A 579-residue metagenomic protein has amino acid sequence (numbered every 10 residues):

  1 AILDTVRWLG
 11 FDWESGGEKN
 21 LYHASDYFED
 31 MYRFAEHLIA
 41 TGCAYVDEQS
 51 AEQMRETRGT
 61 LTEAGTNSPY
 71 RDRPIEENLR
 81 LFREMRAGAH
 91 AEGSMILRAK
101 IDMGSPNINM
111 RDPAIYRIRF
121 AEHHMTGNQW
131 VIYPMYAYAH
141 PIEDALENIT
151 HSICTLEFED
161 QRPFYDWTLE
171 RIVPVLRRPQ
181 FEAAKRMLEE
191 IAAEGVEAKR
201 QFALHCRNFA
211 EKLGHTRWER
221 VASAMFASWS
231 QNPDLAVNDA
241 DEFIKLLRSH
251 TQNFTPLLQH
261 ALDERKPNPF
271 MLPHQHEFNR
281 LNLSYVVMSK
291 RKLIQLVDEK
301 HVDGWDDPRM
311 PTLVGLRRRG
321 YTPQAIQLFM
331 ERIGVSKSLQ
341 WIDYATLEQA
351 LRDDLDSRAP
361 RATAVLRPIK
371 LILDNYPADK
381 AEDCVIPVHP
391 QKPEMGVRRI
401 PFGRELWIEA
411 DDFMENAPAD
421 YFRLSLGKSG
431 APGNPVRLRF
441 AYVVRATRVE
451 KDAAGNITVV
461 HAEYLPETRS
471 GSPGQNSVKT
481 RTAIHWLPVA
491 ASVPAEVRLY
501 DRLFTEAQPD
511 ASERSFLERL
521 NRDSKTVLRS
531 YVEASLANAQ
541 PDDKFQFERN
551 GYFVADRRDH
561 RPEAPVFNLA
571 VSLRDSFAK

Functional and structural regions predicted by a protein language model:
A1, E14-G16, L21-Y22, D26-E29 (+9 more regions): Basic, alpha-helical terminal appendages of large translation-related enzymes
L3, R111, V175-P179: Pre-P-loop entry segment of helicase/translocase ATPase cores
L3, R162, D166, K185-L188 (+2 more regions): Predominant activation on well-ordered alpha-helical scaffold segments within soluble catalytic domains
T5-W8: Conserved helix-turn-beta segment of the N-terminal RecA-like "Helicase ATP-binding" lobe in SF1/SF2 helicases
D12-E18, A145-T150: Short, surface-exposed connector motifs at secondary-structure boundaries
H23, H37-V173, Q252, Q259-L293 (+5 more regions): Active-site cores that bind ATP or allylic diphosphates and position pyrophosphate for catalysis
E170, P174-L258: ATP-dependent helicase/translocase motor core
P174-P179, A193, F254-I342, T346-A350: Long, charged, mostly alpha-helical binding arms that flank functional sites
